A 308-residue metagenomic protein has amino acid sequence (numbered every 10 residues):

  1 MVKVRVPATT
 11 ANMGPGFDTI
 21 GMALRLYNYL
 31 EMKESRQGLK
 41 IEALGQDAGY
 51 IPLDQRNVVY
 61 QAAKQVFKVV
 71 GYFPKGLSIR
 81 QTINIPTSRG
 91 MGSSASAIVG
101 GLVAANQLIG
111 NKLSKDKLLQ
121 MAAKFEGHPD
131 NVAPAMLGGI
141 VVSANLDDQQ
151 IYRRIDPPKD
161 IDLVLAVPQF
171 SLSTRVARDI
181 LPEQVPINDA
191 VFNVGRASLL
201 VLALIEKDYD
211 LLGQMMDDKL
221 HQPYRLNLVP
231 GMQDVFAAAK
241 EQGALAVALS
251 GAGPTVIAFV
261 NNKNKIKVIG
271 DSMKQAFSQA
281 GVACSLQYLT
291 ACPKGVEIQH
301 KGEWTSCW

Functional and structural regions predicted by a protein language model:
M1-R89, V103, Q107, N111-L113 (+2 more regions): ATP-binding N-lobe of GHMP and related small-molecule kinases
D18-G21, A123-A133, I151-D156, V201 (+1 more regions): A generic local secondary-structure boundary/capping motif
L26, R36, G139, V167-L172 (+3 more regions): Glycine-rich beta-alpha junction loops
M32-K33, A135-L137, V141-L146, A258-N261 (+1 more regions): Short beta-strand-to-turn element immediately C-terminal to the catalytic PLP-Schiff-base lysine in fold type I
V58-F67, A197, V235, S272-M273: Short, well-ordered amphipathic alpha-helical segments that serve as non-catalytic structural scaffolds within diverse
F73-Q150: Gly/Ser-rich oxyanion-binding loop with an adjacent helix/lid that shapes the negatively charged ligand pocket
V167-L226: Active-site rim beta-loop-alpha module in soluble metabolic enzymes
L204-W308: Glycine-rich, charge-dense phosphate/pyrophosphate-binding loop(s) and the adjacent flexible "lid"/catalytic subdomain
